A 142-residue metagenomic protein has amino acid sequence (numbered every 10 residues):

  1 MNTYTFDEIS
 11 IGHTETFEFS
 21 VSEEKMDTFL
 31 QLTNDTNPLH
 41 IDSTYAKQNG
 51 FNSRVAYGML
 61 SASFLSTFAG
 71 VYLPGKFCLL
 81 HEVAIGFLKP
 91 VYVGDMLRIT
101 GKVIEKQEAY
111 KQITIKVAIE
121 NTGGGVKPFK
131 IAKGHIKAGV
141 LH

Functional and structural regions predicted by a protein language model:
M1-C78: Hot-dog-fold acyl-thioester-processing enzymes
M1-I11, V91-H142: HotDog/MaoC-like acyl-thioester-processing domains
T16, L80-E82, T114, K133: Hydrophobic residues on conserved beta-strands that form the core of alpha/beta folds
E18-S20, G86, K137-G139: Generic structural detector for well-ordered beta-strands
L39-I41, F51, F64, L79-L80 (+4 more regions): Short, intrinsically disordered/low-complexity patches at protein termini and at juxtamembrane boundaries
V71-D95, I99: Mid-chain, well-packed structural core segment of small domains
